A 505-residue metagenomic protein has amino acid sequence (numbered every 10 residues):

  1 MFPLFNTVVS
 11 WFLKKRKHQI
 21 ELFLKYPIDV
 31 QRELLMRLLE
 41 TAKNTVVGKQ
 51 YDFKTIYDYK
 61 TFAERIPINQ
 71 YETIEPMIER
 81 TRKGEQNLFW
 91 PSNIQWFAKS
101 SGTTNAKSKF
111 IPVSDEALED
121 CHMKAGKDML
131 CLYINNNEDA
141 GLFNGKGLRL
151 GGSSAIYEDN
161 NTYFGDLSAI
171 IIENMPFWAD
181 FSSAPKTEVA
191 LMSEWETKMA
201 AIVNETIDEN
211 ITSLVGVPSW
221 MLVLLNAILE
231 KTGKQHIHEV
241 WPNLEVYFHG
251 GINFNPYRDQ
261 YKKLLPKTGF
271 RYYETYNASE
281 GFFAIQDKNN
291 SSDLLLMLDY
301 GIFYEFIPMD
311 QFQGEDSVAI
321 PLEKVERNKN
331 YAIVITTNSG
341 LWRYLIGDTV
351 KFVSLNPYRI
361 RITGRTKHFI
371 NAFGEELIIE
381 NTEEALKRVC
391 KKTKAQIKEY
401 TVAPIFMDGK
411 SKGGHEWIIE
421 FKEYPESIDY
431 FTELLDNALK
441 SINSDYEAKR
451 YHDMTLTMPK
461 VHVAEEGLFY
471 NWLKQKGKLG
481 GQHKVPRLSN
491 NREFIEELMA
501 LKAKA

Functional and structural regions predicted by a protein language model:
M1-K54, F62-I66, M77-G84, L167-A505: Active-site glycine/GP-rich loop and adjacent strand/helix microenvironment that borders small-molecule binding pockets
D29, E33-F97, K109-P112, D120 (+2 more regions): Active-site diphosphate/adenylate-binding microenvironment
I94, E119, M123, P218-M221 (+1 more regions): Short alpha-helical patches at coil-to-helix transitions and adjacent helical residues in well-structured domains
F97-T104: Conserved helicase ATPase motor motifs in RecA-like P-loop NTPase domains
A106-I111, F369-A372: Short small-residue beta-strand/loop micro-motif enriched in glycine and branched aliphatics
D115: Catalytic binding pocket for nucleotide-activated donors in carbohydrate/polymer assembly enzymes
M123-G126, C131-A140, G145-L150, F181-K186 (+1 more regions): Extended alpha-helical, oligomerization-prone segments that build pores/tubes and scaffolds
L132-P176: Conserved AMP-binding loop of ANL adenylate-forming enzymes
